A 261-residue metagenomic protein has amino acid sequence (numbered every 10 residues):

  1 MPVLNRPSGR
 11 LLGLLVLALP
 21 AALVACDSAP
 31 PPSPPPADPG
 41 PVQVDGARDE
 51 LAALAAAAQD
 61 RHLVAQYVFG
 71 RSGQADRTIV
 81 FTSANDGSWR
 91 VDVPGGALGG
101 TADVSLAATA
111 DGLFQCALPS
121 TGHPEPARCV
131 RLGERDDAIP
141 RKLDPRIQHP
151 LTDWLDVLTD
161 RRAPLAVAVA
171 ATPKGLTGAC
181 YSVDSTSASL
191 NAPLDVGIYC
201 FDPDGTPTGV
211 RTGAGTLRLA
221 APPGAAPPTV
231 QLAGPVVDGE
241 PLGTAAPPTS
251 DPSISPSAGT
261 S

Functional and structural regions predicted by a protein language model:
P2-S88, G234-S261: N-terminal leader/targeting segments and the immediate start of mature chains
A58-Y67, N85-D92, K174-D184, D204-G209: Short, hydrophobic/aromatic-rich segments at coil-to-beta transitions
V68-G70, D92-A97, C116-S120, S185 (+1 more regions): Beta-turn initiation residues at beta-strand->coil junctions
Q74-T78, G99-D103, N191-G197, G213: Short, surface-exposed coil-to-beta transition loops
T82, A107-A108, I198-D202, R218-A226: Aromatic-rich beta-strand edge motifs centered on tyrosine
T82-H149: An acidic-aromatic
I139-R211, A258-G259: Extended beta-strand-rich segments in extracellular/periplasmic secretory proteins, especially within noncatalytic
